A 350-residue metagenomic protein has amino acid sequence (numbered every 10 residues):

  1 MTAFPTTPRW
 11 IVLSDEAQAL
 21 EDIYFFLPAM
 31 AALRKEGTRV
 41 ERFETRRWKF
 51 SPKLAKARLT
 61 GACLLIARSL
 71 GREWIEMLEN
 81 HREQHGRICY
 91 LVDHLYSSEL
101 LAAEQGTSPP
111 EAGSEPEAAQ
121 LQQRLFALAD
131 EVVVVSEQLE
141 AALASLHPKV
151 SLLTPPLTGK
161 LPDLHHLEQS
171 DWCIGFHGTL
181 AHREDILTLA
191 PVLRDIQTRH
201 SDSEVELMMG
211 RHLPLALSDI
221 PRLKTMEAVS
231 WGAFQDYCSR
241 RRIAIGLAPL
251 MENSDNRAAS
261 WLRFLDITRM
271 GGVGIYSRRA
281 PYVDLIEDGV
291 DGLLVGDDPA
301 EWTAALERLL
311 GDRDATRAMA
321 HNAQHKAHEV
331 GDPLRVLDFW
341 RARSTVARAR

Functional and structural regions predicted by a protein language model:
M1-A67: N-terminal pre-catalytic "stem/leader" segment of glycosyltransferase-like enzymes
W10-G37, P155-D163, E168-R240: Conserved catalytic-core segment of nucleotide-activated headgroup transferases in glycan assembly
L20, D297, G311-S344: A charged, aromatic-enriched C-terminal amphipathic alpha-helix characteristic of glycosyltransferases across folds
R82-A102: Active-site proximal beta-strand in glycosyltransferases
Y96, E111-E131: Membrane-proximal helix-turn-helix segments that form the acceptor-binding/catalytic region of lipid-linked
A127-P162: Donor nucleotide-sugar binding/catalytic pocket of nucleotide-sugar-dependent glycosyltransferases
E184, G232-R269, I275-D284: Nucleotide-sugar-dependent
I286-G289, L293-A300, R308-D314: Conserved acidic donor-binding segment of nucleotide-sugar-dependent glycosyltransferases
